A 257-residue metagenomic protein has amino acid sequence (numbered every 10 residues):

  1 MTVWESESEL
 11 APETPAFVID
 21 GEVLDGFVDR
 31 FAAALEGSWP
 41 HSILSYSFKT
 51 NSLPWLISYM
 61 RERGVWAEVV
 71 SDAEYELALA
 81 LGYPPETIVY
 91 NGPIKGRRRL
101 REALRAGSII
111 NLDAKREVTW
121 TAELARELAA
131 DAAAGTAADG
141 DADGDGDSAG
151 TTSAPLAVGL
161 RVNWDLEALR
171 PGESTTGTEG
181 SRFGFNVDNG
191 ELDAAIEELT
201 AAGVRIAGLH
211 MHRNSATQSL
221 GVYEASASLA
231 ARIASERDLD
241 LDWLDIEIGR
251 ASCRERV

Functional and structural regions predicted by a protein language model:
M1-I110, V118-E123, A132, T136-L156 (+2 more regions): A charged N-terminal "starter" segment
G21, D25, R97, K115 (+2 more regions): Non-membrane alpha-helical structural segments and their capping/turn regions in soluble enzymes
S47-L53, D72-A73, P93-K95, D113-E117 (+3 more regions): Active-site beta-loop-alpha junctions enriched in small/polar residues
E127: Basic phosphate/pyrophosphate-binding loop/patch that engages nucleotide-derived ligands
D131, G135, A149-T151, W164-R254: Active-site loop/helix belt of alpha/beta enzymes
